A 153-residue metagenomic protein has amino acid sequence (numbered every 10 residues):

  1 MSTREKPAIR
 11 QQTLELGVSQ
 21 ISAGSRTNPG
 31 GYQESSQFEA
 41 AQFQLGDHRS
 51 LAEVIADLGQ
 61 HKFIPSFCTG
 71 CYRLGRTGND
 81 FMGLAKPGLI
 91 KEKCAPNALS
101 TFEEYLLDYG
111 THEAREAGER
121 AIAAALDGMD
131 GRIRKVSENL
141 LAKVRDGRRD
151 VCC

Functional and structural regions predicted by a protein language model:
M1, I21-A23: Hydrophobic faces of well-ordered beta-strands that scaffold small-molecule active sites in alpha/beta enzyme cores
M1-A8, Q44: Conserved strand-turn element in the central/C-terminal portion of the radical SAM core barrel that lines
K6-L16: Catalytic cores of alpha/beta
G17-S19, P29: Active/binding-pocket-proximal capping segment
S25-C153: Radical SAM enzyme core and accessory elements
